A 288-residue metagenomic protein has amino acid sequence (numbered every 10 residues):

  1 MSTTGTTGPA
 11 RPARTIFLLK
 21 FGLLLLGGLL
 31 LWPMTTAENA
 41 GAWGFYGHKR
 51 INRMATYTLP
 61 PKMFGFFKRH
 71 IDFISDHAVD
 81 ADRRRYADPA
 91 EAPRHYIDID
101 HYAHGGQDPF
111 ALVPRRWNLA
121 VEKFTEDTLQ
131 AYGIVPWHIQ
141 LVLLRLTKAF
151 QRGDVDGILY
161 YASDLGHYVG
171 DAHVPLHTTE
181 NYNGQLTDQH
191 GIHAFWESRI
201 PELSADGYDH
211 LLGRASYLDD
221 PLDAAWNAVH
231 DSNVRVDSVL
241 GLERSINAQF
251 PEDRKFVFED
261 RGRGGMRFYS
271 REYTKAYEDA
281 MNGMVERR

Functional and structural regions predicted by a protein language model:
M1-I16: N-terminal secretory signal peptides that target proteins for export/translocation
S2-G5, L26, R53: Residue-level detector of alpha-helical transmembrane segments in integral membrane proteins
G5-G8, L29, D171: Generic N-terminal simple sequence motifs
K20-P33: Bacterial N-terminal signal peptides
L31-D164, P175-R288: N-terminal, motif-rich segments that launch catalysis or mediate targeting to/interaction with membranes, typified by
G166-A172: Functional cores that coordinate and move charged inorganic groups
